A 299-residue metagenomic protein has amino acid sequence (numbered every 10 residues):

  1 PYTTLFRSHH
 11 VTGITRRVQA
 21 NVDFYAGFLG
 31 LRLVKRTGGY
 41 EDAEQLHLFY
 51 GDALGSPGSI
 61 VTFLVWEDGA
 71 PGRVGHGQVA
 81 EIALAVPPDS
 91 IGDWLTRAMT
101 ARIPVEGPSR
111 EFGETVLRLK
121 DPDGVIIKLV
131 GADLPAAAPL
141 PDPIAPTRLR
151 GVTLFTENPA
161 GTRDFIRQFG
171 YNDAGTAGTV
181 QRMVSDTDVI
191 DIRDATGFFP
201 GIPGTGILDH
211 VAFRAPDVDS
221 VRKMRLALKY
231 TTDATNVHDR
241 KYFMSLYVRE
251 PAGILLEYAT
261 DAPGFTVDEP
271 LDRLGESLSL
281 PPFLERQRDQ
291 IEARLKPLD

Functional and structural regions predicted by a protein language model:
P1-L5: Short, small-residue-biased leader/transition segments that mark boundaries at the very start of proteins
R7-R17, F49, E67-R97, T115-K120 (+3 more regions): Vicinal oxygen chelate
I14-P57, T100-R102, G107-K120, L154-D194 (+1 more regions): Core segments of cupin and vicinal oxygen chelate
G27, F63-L64, R97-T100, R167 (+1 more regions): Short amphipathic alpha-helices in soluble, non-transmembrane regions that often serve as interface/regulatory elements
L54-I60, L64-A136, D142-D164, P263 (+1 more regions): Hydrophobic, ordered structural segments
V61-L64, R110, R118, V125-G131 (+4 more regions): Intrinsic, low-complexity N-terminal interaction/targeting segments
I144-D233, E250: Surface-exposed interaction/gating patches
F213, V218-S220, R225-R240, M244-D299: C-terminal functional regions that serve as terminal interaction/effector modules
